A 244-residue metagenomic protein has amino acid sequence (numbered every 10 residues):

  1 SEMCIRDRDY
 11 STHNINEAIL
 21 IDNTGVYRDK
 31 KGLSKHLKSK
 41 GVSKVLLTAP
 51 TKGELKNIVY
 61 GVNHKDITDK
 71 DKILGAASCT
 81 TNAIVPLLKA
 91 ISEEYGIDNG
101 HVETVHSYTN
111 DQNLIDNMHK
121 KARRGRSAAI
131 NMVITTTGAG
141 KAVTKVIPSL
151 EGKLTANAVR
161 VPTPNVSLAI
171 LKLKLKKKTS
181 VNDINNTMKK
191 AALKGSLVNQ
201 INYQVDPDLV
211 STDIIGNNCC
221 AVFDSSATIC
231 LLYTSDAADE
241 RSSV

Functional and structural regions predicted by a protein language model:
S1, R6-K31: A structured beta-alpha segment of the ubiquitous adenosine-cofactor-binding alpha/beta core
E2-D7, Y233-E240, V244: Conserved small/polar residues in nucleotide/adenosyl-binding loops
D22, L46-A49, Y60, L74-A76 (+2 more regions): General beta-strand structural signal in soluble alpha/beta enzymes
Y27-D71: Rossmann-fold NAD(P)-binding glycine/threonine-rich loop
Y60-N63, T155-V161, F223-I229: Short beta-strand/turn micro-motifs at beta-sheet edges
I67-N99: A contiguous active-site-proximal alpha/beta segment in oxidoreductase catalytic domains
P86-Q200: Active-site-lining helix/loop region of Rossmann-like oxidoreductase modules
S211-S226: Short, low-order "capping/linker" segments at domain edges
